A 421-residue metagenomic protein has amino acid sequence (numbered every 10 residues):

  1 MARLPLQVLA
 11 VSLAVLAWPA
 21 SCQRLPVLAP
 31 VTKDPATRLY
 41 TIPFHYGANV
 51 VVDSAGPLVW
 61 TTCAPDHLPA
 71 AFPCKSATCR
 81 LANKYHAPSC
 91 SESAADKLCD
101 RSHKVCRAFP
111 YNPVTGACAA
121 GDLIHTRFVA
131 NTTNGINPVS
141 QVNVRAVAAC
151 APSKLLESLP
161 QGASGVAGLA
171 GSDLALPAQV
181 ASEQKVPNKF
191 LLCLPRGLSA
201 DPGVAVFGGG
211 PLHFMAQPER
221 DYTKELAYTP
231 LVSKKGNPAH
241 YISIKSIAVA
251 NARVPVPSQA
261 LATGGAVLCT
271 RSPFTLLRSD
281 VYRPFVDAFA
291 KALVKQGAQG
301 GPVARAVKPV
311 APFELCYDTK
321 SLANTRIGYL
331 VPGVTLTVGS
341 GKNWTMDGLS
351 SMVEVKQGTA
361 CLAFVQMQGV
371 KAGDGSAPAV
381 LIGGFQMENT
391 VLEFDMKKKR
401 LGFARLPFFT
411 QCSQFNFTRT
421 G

Functional and structural regions predicted by a protein language model:
R3-C22: Cleavable N-terminal signal peptides of Sec/SRP-targeted secreted and luminal proteins
L6, D34, Y46, V52-P57 (+8 more regions): Aspartic protease catalytic domain
C22-R38: Short N-terminal segments immediately surrounding and downstream of signal-peptide cleavage
P35-A146, C150-L159, P302: Signature of the N-terminal lobe/flap region of pepsin-like aspartyl proteases
D66-C90, A181-Q184, N188, P218-L226 (+1 more regions): Cytochrome P450 catalytic domain signature, combining two hallmark sequence patches
P113-Y222, A227, L336, G341-P407: Glycine-rich flap/beta-hairpin and adjacent strands of clan AA aspartyl proteases
P202, V206-G264, C361: Flexible, small-/acidic-enriched active-site or ligand-binding loops
